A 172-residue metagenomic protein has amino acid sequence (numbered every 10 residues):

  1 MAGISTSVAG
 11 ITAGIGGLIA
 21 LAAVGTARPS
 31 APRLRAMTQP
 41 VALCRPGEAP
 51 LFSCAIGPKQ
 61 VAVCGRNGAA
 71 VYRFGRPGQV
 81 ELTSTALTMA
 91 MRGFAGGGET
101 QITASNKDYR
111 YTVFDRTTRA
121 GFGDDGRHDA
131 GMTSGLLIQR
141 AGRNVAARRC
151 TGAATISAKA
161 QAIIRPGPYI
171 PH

Functional and structural regions predicted by a protein language model:
M1-S7: N-terminal secretory signal peptides that target proteins for export/translocation
T12-A22: Bacterial N-terminal signal peptides
L21-P32: Bacterial Sec-dependent signal peptides at the C-terminal "C-region" and cleavage site
S30-R92, Q101: N-terminal secretory signal peptides
A55-A62, L87, S105-D125: Charged, amphipathic alpha-helical segments
G57-P58, G97-E99, G131-T133: Short, surface-exposed coil-to-beta transition loops
N67-R76, D129-R140: Short polybasic amphipathic segments
M132-T133, I138-H172: C-terminal partner/receptor-binding element of secreted or periplasmic proteins
